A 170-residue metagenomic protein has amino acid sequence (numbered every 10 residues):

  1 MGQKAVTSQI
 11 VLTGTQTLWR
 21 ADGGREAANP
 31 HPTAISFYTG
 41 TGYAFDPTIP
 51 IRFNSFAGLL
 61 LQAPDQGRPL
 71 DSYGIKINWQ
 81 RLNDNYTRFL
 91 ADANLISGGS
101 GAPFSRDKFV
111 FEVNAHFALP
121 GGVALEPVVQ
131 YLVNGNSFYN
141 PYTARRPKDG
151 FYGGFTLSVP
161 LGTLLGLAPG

Functional and structural regions predicted by a protein language model:
M1, E26, I49-F53, N85-D92 (+2 more regions): Outer-membrane beta-barrel translocator domains and adjoining extracellular loop/strand segments of Gram-negative
M1-R25: A conserved active-site cap/scaffold subdomain adjacent to cofactor or substrate pockets
K4-L12, T33, I51-S55, S105-F111 (+1 more regions): Residues that define the transmembrane beta-barrel architecture of outer-membrane proteins
L12-Q16, A57-L61, I75, V113-L119 (+1 more regions): Residues on the lipid-exposed face of transmembrane beta-strands in outer-membrane beta-barrel proteins
L18, T41-P47, L61, I77-N83 (+2 more regions): Transmembrane beta-strands of outer-membrane beta-barrel pores
W19-I35, A63-Y73, L119-L125, G162-G170: Short loop/turn motifs that connect adjacent beta-strands in outer-membrane beta-barrel proteins
I35-Y43, S55-A57, Y73-R81, A91 (+1 more regions): Transmembrane beta-barrel strands of outer-membrane/channel proteins
I75, P147-G170: Outer-membrane beta-barrel "beta-signal"
